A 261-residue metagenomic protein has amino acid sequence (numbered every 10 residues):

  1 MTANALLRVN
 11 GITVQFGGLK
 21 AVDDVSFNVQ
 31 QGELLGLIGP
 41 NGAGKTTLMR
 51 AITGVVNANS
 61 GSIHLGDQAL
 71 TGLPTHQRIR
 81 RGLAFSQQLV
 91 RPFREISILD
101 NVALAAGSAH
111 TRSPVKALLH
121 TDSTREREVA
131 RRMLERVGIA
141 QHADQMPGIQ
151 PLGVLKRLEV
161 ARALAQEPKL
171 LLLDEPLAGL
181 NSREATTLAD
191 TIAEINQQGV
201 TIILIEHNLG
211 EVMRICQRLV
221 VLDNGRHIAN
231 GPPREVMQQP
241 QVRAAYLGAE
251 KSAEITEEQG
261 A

Functional and structural regions predicted by a protein language model:
T2-A261: Glycine-rich phosphate-binding loops of nucleotide-dependent enzymes
